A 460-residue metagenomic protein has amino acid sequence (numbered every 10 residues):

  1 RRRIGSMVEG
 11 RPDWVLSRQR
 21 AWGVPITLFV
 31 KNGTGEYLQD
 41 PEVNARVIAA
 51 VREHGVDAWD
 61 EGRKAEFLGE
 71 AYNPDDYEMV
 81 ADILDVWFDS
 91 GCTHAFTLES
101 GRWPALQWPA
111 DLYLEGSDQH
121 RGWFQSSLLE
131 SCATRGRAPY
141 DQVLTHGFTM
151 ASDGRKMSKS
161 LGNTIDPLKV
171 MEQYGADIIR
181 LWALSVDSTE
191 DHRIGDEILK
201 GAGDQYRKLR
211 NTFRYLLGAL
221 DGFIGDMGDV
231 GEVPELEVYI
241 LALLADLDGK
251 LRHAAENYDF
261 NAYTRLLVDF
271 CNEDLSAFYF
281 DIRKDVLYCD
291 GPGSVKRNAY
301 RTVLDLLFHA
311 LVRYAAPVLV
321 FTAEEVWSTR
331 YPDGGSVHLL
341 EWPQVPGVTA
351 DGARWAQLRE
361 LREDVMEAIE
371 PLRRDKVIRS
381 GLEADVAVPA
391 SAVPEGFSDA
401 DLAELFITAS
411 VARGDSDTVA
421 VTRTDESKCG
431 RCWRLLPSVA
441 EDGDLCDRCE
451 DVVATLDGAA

Functional and structural regions predicted by a protein language model:
R1, E61-R63, Q142, L339 (+1 more regions): A generic structural motif
R1-F223, I240-R283, L287, T302-R313 (+1 more regions): Structured secondary-structure scaffolds
V30, Y77, G222-R252, F280-A390 (+3 more regions): Acidic, turn-prone loop/beta-hairpin segments
G35-A45, D375, E383-S427: A broadly conserved sequence feature marking short terminus-proximal activation segments in nucleic acid-centric
G175, A454-A459: Short metal-binding segments enriched for Cys and/or His
D425-K428, D442-L445: Short metal-coordination and nucleic-acid-contact micro-motifs, chiefly zinc-binding Cys/His arrays
W433-L436, D447-E450: Cys/His-coordinated zinc-binding microdomains
L436-D442, V453-L456: Cys/His-rich zinc-coordinating "finger/knuckle" motifs
